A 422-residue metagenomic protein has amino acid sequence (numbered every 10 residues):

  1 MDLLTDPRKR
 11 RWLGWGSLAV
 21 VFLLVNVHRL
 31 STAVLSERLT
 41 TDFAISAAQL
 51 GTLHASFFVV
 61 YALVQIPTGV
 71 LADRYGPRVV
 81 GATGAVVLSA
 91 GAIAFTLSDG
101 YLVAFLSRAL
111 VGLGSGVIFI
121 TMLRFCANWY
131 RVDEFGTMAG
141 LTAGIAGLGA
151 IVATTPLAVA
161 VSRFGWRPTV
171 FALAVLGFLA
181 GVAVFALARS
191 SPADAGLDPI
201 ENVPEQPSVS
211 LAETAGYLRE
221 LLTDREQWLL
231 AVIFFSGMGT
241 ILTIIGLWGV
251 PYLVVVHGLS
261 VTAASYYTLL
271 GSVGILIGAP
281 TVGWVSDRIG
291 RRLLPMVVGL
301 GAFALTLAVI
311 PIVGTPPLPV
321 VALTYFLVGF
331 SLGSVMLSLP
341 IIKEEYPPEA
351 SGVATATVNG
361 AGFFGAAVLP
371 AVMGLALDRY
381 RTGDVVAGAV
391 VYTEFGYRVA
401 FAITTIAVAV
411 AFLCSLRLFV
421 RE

Functional and structural regions predicted by a protein language model:
H28, A44, G76, A94-V103 (+5 more regions): Helix-breaking motifs and short loop linkers at transmembrane-helix boundaries and internal kinks in secondary membrane
T32-A33, R219-G283, P370, G374: Extracytoplasmic gate region of multi-pass secondary transporters
L63-L102: Conserved MFS/SLC helix-loop-helix module at the cytosolic interface between two early adjacent transmembrane helices
R74-A85, D287-G301: Cytoplasmic membrane-interface "Motif A"-like loop-to-helix N-cap segments of 12-TM Major Facilitator Superfamily
V86-D99, G301-T315: C-terminal ends and interior cores of transmembrane alpha-helices in multi-pass membrane transporters/permeases
F105-L148: Cytoplasmic helix-loop-helix junction between adjacent transmembrane helices in 12-TM secondary transporters
T137, L141-A195: Helix-loop-helix hairpin linking two adjacent transmembrane segments in secondary transporters
A186-G216, E422: Flexible cytoplasmic inter-helical loops of multi-pass small-molecule transporters
